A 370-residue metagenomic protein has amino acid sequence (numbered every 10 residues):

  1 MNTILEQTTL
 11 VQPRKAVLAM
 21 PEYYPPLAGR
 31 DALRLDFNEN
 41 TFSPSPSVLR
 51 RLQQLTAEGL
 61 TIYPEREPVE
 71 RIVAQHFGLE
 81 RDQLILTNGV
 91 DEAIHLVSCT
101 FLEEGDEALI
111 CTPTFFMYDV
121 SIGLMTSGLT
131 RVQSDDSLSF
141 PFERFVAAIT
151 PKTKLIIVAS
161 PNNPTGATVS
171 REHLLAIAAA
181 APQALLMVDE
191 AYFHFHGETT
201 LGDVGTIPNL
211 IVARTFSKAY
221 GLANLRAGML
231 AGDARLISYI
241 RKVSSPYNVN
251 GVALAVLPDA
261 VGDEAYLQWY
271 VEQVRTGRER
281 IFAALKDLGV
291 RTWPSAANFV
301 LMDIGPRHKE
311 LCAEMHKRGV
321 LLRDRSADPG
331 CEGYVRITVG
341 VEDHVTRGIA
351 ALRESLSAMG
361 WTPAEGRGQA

Functional and structural regions predicted by a protein language model:
N2-D91, L96, A370: N-terminal small-domain helix-loop-helix segment of the aminotransferase-like
E80-L84, E104-E107, K152, E190 (+1 more regions): Short acidic capping loops at alpha-helix termini that bridge into adjacent secondary structure
T100-V158: PLP-dependent aminotransferase-like
F142-P151, P164-L222: Active-site pre-lysine segment of PLP-dependent enzymes
N209-W293: PLP-dependent aminotransferase class I/II
V274-R275, L285-R318: Conserved PLP-binding catalytic core of the aspartate aminotransferase-like
K317-R318, A327-A370: PLP-dependent enzyme catalytic core of the Aspartate aminotransferase-like
